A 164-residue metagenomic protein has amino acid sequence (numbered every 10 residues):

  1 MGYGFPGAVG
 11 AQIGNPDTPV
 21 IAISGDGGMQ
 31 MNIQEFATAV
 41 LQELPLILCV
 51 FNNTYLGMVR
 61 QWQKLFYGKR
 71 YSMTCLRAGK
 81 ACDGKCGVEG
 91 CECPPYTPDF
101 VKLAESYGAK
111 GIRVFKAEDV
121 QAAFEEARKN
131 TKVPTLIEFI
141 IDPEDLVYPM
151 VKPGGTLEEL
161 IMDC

Functional and structural regions predicted by a protein language model:
M1-C164: Thiamine diphosphate
